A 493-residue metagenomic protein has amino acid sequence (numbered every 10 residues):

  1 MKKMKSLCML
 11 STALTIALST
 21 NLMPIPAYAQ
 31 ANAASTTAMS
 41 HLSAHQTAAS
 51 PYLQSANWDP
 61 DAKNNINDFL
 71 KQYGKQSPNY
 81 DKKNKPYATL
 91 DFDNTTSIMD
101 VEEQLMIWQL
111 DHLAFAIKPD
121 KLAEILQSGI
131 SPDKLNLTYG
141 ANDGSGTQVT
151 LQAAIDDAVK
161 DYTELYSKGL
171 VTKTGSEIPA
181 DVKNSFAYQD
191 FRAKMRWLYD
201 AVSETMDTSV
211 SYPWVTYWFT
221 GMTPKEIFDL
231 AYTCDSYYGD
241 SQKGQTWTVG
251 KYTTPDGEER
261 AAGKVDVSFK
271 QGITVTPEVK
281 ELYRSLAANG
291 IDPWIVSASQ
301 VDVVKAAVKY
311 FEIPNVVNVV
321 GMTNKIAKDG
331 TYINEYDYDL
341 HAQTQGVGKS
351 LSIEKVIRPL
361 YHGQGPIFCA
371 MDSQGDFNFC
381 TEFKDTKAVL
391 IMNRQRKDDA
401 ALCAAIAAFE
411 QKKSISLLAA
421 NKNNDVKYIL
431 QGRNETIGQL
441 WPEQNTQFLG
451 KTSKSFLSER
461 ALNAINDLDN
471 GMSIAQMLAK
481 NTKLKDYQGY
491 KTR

Functional and structural regions predicted by a protein language model:
M1-S11, M23-Y28: Bacterial Sec-dependent N-terminal signal peptides
L14, T20-F92, D100-Y139, D143 (+3 more regions): Non-catalytic pre-domain segments flanking phosphatase-related domains
A38-N57, N65-N67, K71, P78-Y80 (+3 more regions): C-terminal cap/substrate-recognition subdomain and adjoining C-terminal extension of metal-dependent phosphatase-like
D91-D100, Y166, E177-I178, D376: N-terminal low-complexity, Ser/Thr- and acidic-residue-enriched intrinsically disordered segments
D93-T95, V101-E102, N324, R394-R396: Solvent-exposed coil/turn segments that connect beta secondary-structure elements in extracytoplasmic/periplasmic
T95-I98, T216, Q271: Short secondary-structure transition/capping motifs
E102, Q109-D111, A116-D266: A metal-dependent, Asp-based hydrolase signature
